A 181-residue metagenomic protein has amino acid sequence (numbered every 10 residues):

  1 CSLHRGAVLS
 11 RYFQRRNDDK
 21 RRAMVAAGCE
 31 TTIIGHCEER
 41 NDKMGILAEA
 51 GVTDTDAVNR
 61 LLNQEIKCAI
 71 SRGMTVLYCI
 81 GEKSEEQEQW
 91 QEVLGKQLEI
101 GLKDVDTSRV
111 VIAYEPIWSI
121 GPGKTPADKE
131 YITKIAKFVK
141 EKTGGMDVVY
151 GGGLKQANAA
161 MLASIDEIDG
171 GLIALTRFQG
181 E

Functional and structural regions predicted by a protein language model:
C1-E181: Active-site loop-to-helix "anion-binding N-cap" substructures in soluble metabolic enzymes
